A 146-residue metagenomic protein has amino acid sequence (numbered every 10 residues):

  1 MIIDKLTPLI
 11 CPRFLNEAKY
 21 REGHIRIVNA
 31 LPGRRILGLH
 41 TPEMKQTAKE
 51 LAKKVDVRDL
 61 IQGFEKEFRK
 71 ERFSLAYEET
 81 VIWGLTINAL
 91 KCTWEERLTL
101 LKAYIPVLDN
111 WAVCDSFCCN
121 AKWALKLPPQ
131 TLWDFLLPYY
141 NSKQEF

Functional and structural regions predicted by a protein language model:
M1-F146: Alpha-helical scaffold domains
